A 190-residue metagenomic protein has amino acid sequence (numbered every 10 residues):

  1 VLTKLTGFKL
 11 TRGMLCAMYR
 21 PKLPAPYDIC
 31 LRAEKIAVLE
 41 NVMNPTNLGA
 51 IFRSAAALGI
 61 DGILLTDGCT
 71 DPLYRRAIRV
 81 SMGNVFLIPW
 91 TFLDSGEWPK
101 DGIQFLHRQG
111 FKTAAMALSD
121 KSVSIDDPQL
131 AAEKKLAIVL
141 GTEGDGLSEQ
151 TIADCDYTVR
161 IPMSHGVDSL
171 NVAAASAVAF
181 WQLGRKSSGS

Functional and structural regions predicted by a protein language model:
V1-K9, G110-K112: N-terminal positively charged helical leader segments and presequences
V1-L2, G68-T70, S95-G96, E143 (+1 more regions): Short, acidic/turn-prone active-site loops that include or flank metal/cofactor- and phosphate-binding residues
L5, Y74, K100-D101, I125 (+1 more regions): Short, charged, surface-exposed secondary-structure boundary motifs
K9-G13, R32-E34, E133: Short connector loops at helix/strand junctions that flank enzyme active sites, especially segments positioning acidic
M14-A17, S54-L58, P72-V85, E149-S190: Structured adenosyl-cofactor binding patch, chiefly the S-adenosyl-L-methionine
L15-A17, A37-V38, L64, I138 (+1 more regions): Conserved beta-strand segments that form the floor/walls of ligand-binding pockets within enzyme and binding domains
P21-K121: RNA substrate-binding interface of SAM-dependent RNA methyltransferases
A114-V167: Active-site/ligand-binding-proximal alpha/beta "capping" segment
